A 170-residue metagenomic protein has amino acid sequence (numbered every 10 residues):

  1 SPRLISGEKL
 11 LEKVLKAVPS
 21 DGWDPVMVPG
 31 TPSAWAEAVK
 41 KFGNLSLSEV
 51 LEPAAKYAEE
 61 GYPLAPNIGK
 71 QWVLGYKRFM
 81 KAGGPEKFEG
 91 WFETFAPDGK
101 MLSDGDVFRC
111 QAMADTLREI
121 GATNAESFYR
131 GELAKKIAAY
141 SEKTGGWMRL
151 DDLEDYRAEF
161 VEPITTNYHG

Functional and structural regions predicted by a protein language model:
S1-N124, F128-R130, A134-H169: Noncatalytic scaffold domains of N-terminal-nucleophile
